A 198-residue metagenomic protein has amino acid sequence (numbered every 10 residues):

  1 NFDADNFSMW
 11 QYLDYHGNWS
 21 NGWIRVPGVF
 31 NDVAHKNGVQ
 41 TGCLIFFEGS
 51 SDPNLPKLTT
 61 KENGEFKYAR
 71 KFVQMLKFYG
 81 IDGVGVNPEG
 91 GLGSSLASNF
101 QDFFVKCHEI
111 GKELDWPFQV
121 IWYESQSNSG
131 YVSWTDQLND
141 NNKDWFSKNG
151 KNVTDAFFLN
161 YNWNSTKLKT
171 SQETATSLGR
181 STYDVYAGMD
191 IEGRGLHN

Functional and structural regions predicted by a protein language model:
N1-T170: Chitinase-like catalytic core of GlcNAc-active glycosidases
D52, L178-N198: Active-site clefts of carbohydrate-active enzymes
A156-F158, N162-W163, T174, I191-N198: Gly/Pro-rich active-site loop or hairpin
